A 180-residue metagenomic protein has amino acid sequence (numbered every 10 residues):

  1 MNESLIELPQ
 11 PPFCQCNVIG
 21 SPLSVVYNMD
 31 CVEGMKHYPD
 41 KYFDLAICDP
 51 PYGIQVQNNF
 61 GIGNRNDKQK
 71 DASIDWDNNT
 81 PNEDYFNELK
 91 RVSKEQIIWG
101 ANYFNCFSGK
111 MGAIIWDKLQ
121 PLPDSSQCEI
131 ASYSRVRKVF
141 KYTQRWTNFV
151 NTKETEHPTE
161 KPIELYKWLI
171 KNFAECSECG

Functional and structural regions predicted by a protein language model:
M1-C179: Class I S-adenosyl-L-methionine-dependent methyltransferase catalytic core
